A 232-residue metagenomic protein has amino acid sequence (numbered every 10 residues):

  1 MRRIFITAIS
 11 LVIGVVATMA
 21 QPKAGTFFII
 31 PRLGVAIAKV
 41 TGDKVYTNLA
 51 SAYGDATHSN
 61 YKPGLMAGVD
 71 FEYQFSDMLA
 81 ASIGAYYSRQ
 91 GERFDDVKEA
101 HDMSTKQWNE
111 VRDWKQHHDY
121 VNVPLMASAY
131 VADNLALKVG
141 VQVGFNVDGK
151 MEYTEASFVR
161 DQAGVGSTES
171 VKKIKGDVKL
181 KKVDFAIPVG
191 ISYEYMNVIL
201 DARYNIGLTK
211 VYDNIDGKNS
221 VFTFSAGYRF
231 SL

Functional and structural regions predicted by a protein language model:
M1-F28, R32, A226-L232: Bacterial Sec-dependent N-terminal signal peptides
Q21-E72, G207: Short glycine/proline- and aromatic-enriched beta-strand/turn motifs that initiate or cap beta-hairpins
P22-A24, Q74-S76, A132, M196-V198 (+1 more regions): Outer-membrane beta-barrel channels and translocator barrels
F27, L65, L79, V121 (+3 more regions): Hydrophobic core residues within well-ordered beta-strands of beta-rich domains
P31-V35, L65-Y73, A85-Y87, V123-V131 (+4 more regions): Residues on the lipid-exposed face of transmembrane beta-strands in outer-membrane beta-barrel proteins
K39-K62, Q90-D119, N146-D184, P188 (+2 more regions): Extracellular/periplasm-exposed beta-strand and loop segments of Gram-negative cell-envelope proteins, dominated by
G207-L232: Long hydrophobic alpha-helical segments typical of transmembrane helices together with their membrane-interfacial
